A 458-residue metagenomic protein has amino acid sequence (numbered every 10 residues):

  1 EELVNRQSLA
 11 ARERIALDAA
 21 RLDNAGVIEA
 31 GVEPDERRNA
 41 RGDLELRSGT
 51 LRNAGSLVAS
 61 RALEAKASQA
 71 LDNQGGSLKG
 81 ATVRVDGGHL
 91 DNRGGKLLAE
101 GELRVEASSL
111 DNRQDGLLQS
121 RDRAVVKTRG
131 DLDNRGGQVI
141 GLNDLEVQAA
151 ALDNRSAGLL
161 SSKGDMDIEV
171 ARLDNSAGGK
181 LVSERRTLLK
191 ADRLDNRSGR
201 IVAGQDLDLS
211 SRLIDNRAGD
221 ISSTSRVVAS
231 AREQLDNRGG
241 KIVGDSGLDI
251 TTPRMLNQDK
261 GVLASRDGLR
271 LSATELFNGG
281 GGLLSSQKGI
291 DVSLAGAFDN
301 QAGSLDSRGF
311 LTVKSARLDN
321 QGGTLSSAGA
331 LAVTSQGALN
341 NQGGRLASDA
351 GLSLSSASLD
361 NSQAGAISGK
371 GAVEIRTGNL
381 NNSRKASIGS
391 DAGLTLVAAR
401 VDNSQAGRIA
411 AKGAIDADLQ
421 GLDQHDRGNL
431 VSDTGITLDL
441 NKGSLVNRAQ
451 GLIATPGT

Functional and structural regions predicted by a protein language model:
E1-T458: A composition-driven surface/loop motif
